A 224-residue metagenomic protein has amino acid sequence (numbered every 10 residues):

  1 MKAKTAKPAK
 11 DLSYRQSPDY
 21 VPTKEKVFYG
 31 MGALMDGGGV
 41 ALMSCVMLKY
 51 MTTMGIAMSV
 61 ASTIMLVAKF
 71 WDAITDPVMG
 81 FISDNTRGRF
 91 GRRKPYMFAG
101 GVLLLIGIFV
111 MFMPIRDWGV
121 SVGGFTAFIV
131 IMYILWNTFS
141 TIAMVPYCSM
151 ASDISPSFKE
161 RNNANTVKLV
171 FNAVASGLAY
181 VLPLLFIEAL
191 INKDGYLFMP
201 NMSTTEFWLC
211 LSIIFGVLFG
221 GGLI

Functional and structural regions predicted by a protein language model:
K2-I224: Membrane-embedded alpha-helical bundles of multi-pass transporters/translocases, especially carrier/permease families
